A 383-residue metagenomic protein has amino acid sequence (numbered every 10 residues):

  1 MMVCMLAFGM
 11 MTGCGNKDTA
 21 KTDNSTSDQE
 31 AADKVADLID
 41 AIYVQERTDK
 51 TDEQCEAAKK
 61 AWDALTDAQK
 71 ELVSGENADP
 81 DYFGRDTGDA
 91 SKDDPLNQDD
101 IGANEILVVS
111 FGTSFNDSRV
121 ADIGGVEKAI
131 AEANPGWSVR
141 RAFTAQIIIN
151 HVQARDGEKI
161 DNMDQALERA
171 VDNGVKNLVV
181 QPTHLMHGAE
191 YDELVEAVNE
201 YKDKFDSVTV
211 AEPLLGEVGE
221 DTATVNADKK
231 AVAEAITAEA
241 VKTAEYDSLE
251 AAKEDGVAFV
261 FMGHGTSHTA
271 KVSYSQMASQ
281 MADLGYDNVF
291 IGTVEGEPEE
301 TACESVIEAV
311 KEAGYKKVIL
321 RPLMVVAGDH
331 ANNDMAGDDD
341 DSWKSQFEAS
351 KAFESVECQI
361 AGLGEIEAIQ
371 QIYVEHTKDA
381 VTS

Functional and structural regions predicted by a protein language model:
M1-L6: Sec-dependent signal peptide hydrophobic core
G9-G13: C-terminal motif of bacterial Sec signal peptides marking the signal peptidase cleavage site
G15-K17: Bacterial signal peptide processing site
T22-D86: Beta-rich interaction/scaffold domains
D79-I319, M324-S383: Extended amphipathic ligand-handling, pore-lining, and cofactor/metal-binding catalytic surfaces
